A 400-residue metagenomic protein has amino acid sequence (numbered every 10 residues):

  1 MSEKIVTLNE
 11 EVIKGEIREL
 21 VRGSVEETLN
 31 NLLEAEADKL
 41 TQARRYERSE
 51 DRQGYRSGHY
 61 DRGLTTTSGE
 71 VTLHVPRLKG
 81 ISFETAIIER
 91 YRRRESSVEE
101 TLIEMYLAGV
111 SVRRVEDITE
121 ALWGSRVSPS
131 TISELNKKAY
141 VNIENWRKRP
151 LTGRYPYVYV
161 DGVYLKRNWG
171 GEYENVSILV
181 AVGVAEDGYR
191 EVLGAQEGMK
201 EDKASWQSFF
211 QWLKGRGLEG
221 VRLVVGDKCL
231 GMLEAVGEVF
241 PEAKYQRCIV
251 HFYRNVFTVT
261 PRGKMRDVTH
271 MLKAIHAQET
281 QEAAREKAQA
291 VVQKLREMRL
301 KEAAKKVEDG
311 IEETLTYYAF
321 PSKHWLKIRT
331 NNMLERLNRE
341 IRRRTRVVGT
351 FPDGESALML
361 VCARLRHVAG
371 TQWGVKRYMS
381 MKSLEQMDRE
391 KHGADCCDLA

Functional and structural regions predicted by a protein language model:
M1-I81, T85-E89, K166: Short, conserved DNA-binding cores of transcription-related domains
M1-K4, A35, A43, L107 (+1 more regions): Acidic/histidine-rich catalytic cores and adjacent linkers of DNA breakage/strand-transfer/modification proteins
H74-K79, I87-R92, S125-R126, T131-V225 (+5 more regions): RNase H-like nuclease fold core
E84, V256-A290: Metal-dependent DNA phosphodiester-chemistry modules and their immediately adjacent helices/loops in DNA-processing
S97-G109: Short, amphipathic alpha-helical "recognition" segments used to contact nucleic acids or chromatin
R113-G124: DNA-recognition alpha helix
L223-L230, A235-M271: Conserved beta-strand -> loop -> alpha-helix junction used to position metal-binding or nucleic-acid-contacting
